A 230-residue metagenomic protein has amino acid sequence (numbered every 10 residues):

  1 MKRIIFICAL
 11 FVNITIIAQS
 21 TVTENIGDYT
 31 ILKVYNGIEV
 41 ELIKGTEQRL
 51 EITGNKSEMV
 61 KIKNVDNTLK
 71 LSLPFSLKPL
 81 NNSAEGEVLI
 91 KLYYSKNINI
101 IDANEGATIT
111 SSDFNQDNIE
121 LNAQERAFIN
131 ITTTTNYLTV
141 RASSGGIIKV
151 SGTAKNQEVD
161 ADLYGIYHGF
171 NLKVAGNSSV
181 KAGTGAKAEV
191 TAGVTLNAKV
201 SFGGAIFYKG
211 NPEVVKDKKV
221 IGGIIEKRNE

Functional and structural regions predicted by a protein language model:
I4-I14: Sec-dependent N-terminal signal peptides
I5, Q19-N104, T108-N122, T132-T139 (+3 more regions): Acidic (Asp/Glu) and glycine-rich low-complexity loops/linkers that are typically intrinsically disordered
E58, F128-I131, V190, A205: First exposed extracellular module after export/assembly in secreted or surface-exposed proteins
I148-E230: Short, surface-exposed interaction patches in beta-rich subdomains that mediate adhesion/assembly near membranes
